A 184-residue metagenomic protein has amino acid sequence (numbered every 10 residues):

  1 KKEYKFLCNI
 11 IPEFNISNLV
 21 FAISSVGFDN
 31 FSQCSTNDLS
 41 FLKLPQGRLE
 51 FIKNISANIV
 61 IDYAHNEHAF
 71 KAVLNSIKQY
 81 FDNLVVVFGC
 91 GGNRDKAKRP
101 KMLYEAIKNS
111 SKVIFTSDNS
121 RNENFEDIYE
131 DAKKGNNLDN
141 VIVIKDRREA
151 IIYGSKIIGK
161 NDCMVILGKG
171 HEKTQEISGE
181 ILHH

Functional and structural regions predicted by a protein language model:
K1-K5: Acidic-glycine-rich active-site phosphate/pyrophosphate-binding loop
C8: Histidine-centered acyl-transfer/condensation active-site motif and its immediate structural neighborhood
I11-F14, L19-H184: ATP-dependent carboxylate-amine ligase
